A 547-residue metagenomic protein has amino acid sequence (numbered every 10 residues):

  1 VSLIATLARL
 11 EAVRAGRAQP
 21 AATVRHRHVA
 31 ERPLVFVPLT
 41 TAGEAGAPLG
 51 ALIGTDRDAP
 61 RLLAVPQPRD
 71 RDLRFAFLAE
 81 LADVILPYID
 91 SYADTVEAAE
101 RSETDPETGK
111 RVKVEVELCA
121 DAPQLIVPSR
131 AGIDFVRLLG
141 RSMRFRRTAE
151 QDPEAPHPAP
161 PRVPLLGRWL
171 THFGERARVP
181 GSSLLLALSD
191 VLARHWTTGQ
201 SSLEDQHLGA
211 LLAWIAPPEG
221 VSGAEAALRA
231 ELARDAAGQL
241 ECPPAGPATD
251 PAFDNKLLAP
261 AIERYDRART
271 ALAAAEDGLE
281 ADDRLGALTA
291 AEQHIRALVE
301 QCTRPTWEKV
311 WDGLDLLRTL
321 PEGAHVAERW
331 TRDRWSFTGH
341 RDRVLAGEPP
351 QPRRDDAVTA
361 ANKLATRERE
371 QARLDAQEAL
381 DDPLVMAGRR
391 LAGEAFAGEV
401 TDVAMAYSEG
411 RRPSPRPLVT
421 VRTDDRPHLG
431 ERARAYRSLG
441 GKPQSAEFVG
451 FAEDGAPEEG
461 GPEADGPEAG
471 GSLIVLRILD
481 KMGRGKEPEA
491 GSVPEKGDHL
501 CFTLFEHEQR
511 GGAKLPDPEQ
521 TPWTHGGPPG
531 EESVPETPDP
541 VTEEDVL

Functional and structural regions predicted by a protein language model:
V1-A122, F135, S142-R176, P180-G181 (+3 more regions): Long, charged/polar, low-complexity intrinsically disordered N-terminal extensions that precede catalytic
L7, R284-L429: Accessory interdomain/linker segments of ATP-dependent helicases and helicase-like nucleic-acid enzymes that mediate
P38-A42, V127-R130, T423-D424, L439-G440: Structural motif
A42-A47, A131-V136, M405-G410, P427-H428 (+4 more regions): Flexible loop/turn segments at secondary-structure boundaries
G50, R416-V419, S472-I474: Short aromatic-glycine-enriched beta-strand elements
E115-P128, I133-S142, R146-A346, Q444-I474: Alpha-helical structural signal
G430-R434: Loop/turn positions that initiate beta-strands
A435-G440, S445-F448, E453-D454, E458 (+2 more regions): C-terminal effector modules of nucleic-acid-centric enzymes and ribosome-associated factors
